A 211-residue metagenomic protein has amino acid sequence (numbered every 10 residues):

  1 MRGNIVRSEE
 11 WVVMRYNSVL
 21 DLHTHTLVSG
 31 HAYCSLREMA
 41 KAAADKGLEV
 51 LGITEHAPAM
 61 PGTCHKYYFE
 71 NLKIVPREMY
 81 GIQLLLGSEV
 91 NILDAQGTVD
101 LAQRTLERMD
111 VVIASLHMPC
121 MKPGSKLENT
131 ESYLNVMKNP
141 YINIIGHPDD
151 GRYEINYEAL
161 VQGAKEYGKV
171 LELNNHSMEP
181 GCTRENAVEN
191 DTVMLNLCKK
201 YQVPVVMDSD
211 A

Functional and structural regions predicted by a protein language model:
G3-H25, G30: Replace "His-x-His-based motif
S8, R15, A44, A57 (+1 more regions): Extended substrate/RNA-proximal surfaces in nucleic-acid metabolism proteins
V19-S29, I53-H56, I145-P148: Histidine-centered catalytic micro-motifs
V28-T63: Metal-associated gating/positioning segment near the N- to mid-region
G30-Y33, T63-K66, E154-V161, G181-L197: Histidine/acidic-residue-rich catalytic or RNA/ligand-binding cores of hydrolases and nuclease-related proteins
E49-V50, Q83, V170, P204: Residue-level detector of anion-binding/catalytic polar loops
H56, V203-A211: Short acidic/histidine-rich active-site segments
V170-T183: His/Asp/Glu-enriched short active-site or ligand-binding loop at hydrolase and phosphoryl-transfer sites
